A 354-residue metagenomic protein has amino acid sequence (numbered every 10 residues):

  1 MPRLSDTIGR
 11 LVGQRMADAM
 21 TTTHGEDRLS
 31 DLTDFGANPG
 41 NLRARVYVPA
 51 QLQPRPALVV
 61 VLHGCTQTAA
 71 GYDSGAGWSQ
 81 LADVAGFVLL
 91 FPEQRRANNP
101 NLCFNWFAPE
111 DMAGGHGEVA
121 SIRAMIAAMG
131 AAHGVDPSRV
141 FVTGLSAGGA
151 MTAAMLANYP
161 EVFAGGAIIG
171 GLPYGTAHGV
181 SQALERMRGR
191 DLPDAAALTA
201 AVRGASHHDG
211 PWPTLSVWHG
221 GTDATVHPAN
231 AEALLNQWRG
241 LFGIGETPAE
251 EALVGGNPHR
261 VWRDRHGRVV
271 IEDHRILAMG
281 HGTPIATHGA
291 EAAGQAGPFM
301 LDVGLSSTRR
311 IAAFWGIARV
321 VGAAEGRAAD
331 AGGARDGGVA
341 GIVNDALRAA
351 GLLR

Functional and structural regions predicted by a protein language model:
M1-L58, A70-A76, V84, G114 (+8 more regions): A domain-start/cap signature at the N-terminus of enzymes
L52-P100, T176: Short substrate-entry loop that stabilizes the transition state in hydrolases
E93-G117, G179-V180: Cap/lid segment of the alpha/beta-hydrolase catalytic domain
E110-H133, A154: Alpha/beta-hydrolase active-site loop
V142-G144, I169, W218: Short beta-strand immediately N-terminal to the catalytic nucleophile in serine-hydrolase-like folds
G149-E161, A167: Short glycine-enriched nucleophile-adjacent loop and the immediately C-terminal alpha-helix near the catalytic center
V217-H219, D223: Short beta-strand/loop motif that positions the catalytic acidic residue of the alpha/beta-hydrolase fold
T225-N230, P284-I285: Conserved alpha/beta-hydrolase "acid-adjacent" motif
